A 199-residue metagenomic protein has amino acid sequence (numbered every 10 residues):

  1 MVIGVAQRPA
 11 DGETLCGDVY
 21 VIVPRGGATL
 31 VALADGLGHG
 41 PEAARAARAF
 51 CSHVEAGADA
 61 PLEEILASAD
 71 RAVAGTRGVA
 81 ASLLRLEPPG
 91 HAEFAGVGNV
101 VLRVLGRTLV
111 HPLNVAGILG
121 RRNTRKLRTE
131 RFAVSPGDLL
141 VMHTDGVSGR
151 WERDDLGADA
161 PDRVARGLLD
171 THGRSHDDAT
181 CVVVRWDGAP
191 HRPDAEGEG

Functional and structural regions predicted by a protein language model:
M1-A32, L37-A43, A47-G199: Conserved subregion of the PPM/PP2C metallophosphatase catalytic domain
